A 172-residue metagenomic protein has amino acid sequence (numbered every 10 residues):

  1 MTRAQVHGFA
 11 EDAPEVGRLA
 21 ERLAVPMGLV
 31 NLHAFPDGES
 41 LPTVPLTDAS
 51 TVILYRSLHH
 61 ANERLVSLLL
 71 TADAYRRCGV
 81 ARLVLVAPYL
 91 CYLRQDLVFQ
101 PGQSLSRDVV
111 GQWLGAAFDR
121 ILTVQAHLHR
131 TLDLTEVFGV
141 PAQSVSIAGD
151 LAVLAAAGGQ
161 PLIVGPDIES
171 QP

Functional and structural regions predicted by a protein language model:
M1-P172: PRPP-associated nucleotide enzymes
